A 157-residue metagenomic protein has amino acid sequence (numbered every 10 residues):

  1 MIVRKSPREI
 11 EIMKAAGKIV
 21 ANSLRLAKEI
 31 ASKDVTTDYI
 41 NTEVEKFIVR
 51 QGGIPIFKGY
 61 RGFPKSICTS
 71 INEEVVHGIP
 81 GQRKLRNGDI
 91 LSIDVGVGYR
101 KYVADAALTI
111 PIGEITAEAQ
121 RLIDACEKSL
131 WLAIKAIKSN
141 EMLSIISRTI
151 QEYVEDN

Functional and structural regions predicted by a protein language model:
M1-N157: Active-site neighborhoods and metal-handling regions in enzymes and metal-associated proteins
